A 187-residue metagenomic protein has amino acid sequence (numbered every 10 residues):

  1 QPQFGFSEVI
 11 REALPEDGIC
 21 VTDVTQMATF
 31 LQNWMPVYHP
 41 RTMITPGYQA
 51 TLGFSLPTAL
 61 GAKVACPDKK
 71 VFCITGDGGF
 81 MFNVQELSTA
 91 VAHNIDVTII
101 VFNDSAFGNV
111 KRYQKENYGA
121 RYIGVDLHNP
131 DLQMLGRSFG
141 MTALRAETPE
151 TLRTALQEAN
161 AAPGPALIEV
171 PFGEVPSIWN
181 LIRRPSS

Functional and structural regions predicted by a protein language model:
Q1-A62: Active-site diphosphate/adenylate-binding microenvironment
P15-G18, Y38-R41, C66-V71, A92-T98 (+1 more regions): Short coil/turn connectors at secondary-structure junctions
A28-T29, A50-L52, F80-M81, S105-N109 (+1 more regions): Short gly/pro/ser/thr-enriched loop/turn and capping motifs at secondary-structure boundaries
L31-P36, S55-P57, V84-E86, N109-Q114 (+1 more regions): Short acidic, glycine/serine/threonine-rich loops at helix termini
A65-L127: Conserved thiamine diphosphate
K115-A155: Conserved thiamine diphosphate
N117, M134, P149-S187: Glycine/aspartate-rich loop-and-adjacent alpha/beta segment that forms the canonical ThDP
